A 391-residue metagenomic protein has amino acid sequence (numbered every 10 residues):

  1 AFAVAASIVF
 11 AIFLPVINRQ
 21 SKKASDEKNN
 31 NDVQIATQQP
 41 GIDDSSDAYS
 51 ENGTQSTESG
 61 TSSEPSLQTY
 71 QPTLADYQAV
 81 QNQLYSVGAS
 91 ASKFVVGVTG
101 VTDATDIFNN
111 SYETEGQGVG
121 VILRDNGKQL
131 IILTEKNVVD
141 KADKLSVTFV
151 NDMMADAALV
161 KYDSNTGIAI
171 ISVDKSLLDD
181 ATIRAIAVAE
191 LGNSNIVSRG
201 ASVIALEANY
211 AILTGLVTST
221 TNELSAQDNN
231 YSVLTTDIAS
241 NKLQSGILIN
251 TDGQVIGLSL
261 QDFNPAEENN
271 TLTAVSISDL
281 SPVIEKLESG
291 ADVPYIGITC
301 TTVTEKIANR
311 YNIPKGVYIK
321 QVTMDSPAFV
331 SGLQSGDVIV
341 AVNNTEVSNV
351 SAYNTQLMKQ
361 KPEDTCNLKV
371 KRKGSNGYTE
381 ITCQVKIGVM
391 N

Functional and structural regions predicted by a protein language model:
A1-T102, D106-I107, L177-D179, V255: N-terminal targeting leaders that route proteins to membranes or the secretory/organellar pathways
P15, L130-E135, I196-A208, T236 (+5 more regions): Active-site-proximal beta-strands of protease catalytic cores
V16-K23, G127-G167, V173-S176, A185: Catalytic-histidine neighborhood of serine endopeptidases, predominantly the chymotrypsin-like S1/PA family
S63-A75, S202, L258-E305, G388-N391: Interdomain regulatory linker/hinge segments that flank or connect interaction modules in polarity/junction/synaptic
D76-S86, T102-I131, M154-D156, V188-E190 (+2 more regions): A conserved glycine-rich beta-strand in the N-terminal activation segment of trypsin-fold
I107-T114, S164-T166, L177-I183, S219-L234 (+3 more regions): Gly/Ser-enriched beta-turn/beta-hairpin loop segments
A189-N229, P265-E267, L287: Flexible, gly/ser-rich surface segments that form the specificity/activation loops bordering the active-site cleft
K286-Q356, D364-T365, K369-N391: PDZ/PDZ-like groove recognition
